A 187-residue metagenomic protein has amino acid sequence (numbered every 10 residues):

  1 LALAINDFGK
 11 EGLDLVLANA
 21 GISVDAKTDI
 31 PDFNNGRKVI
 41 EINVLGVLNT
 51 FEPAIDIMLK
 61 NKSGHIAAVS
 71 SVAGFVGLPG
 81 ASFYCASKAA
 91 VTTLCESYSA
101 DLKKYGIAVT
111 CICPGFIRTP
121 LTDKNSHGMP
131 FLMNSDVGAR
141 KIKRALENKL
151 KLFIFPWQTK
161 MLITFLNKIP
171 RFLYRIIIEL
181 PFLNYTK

Functional and structural regions predicted by a protein language model:
N19-V24: Conserved NAD(P)H cofactor-binding loop of Rossmann-fold oxidoreductase domains
K27-T28, D32-I40: Substrate-binding pocket helix/loop in short-chain dehydrogenase/reductase
D29, L78-S82: Active-site loop immediately N-terminal to the catalytic Tyr-X3-Lys motif of short-chain dehydrogenase/reductase
F51, S87: Active-site helix of classical SDR
D56, A100-K104: Alpha-helical segment proximal to the catalytic Tyr-Lys
S71: Residue(s) in the substrate-gating loop at a strand-loop-helix junction that position the organic substrate next
C111, H127-I163: C-terminal helical subdomain
